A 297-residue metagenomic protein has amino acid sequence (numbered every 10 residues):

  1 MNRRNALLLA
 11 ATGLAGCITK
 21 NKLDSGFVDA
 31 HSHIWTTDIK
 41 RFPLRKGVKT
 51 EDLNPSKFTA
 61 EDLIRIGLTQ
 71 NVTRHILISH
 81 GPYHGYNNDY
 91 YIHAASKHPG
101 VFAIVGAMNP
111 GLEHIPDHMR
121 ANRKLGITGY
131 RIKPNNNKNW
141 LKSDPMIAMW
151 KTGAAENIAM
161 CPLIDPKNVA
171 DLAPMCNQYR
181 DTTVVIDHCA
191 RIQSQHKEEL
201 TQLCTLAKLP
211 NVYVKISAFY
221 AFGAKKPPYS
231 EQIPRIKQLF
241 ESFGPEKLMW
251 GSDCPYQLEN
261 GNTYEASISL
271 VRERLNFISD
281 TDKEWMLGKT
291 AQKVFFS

Functional and structural regions predicted by a protein language model:
R3-A30, V48-R74, K237-Q238, S242-M249 (+1 more regions): Mid-to-C-terminal alpha-helical segments outside catalytic/metal-binding sites
K20-A148, T152, E156, K167 (+3 more regions): Mid-domain alpha/beta scaffold segments of enzyme catalytic cores
H31, Y91, G153, V214 (+3 more regions): Conserved, mostly hydrophobic/aromatic
I34, R191, Y256: Short active-site segment of divalent metal-dependent hydrolases/proteases that encodes the spacing between
I64, D89-H93, A173-P174, C204 (+2 more regions): Active-site phosphate/pyrophosphate- and oxyanion-stabilizing loops and adjacent acidic/basic residues in soluble
G67, A95-P99, C176-N177, A207 (+2 more regions): N-terminal cationic-hydrophobic initiation segments that often serve targeting/anchoring roles
I78-S79, K215, W250-G251, L287: Short beta-strand segments
N139-M249: Catalytic pocket-lining loop regions of alpha/beta-barrel enzymes, especially the amidohydrolase/enolase/GH5 lineages
